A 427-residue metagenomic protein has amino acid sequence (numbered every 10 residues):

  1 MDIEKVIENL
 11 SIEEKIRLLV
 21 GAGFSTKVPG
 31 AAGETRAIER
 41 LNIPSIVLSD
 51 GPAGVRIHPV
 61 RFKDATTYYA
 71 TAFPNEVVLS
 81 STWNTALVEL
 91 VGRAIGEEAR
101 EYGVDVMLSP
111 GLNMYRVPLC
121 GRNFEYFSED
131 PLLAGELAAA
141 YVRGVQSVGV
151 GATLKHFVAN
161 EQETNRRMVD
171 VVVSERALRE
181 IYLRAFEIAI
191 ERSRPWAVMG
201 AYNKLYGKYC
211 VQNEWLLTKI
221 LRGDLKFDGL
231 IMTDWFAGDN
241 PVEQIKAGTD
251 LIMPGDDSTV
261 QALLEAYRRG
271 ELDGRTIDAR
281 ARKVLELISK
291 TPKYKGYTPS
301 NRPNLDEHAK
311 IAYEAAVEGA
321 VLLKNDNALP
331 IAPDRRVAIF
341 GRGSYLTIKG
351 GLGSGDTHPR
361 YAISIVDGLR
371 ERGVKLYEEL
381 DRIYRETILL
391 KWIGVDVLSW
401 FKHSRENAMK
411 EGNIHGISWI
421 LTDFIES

Functional and structural regions predicted by a protein language model:
M1-S427: Glycoside hydrolase catalytic-domain context in secreted enzymes
